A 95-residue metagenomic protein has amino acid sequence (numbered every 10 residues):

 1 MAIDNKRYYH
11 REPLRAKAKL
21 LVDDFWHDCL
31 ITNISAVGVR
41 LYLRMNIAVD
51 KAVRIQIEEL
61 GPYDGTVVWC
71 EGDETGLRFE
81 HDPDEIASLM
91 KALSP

Functional and structural regions predicted by a protein language model:
M1-P95: Structured alpha-helical
